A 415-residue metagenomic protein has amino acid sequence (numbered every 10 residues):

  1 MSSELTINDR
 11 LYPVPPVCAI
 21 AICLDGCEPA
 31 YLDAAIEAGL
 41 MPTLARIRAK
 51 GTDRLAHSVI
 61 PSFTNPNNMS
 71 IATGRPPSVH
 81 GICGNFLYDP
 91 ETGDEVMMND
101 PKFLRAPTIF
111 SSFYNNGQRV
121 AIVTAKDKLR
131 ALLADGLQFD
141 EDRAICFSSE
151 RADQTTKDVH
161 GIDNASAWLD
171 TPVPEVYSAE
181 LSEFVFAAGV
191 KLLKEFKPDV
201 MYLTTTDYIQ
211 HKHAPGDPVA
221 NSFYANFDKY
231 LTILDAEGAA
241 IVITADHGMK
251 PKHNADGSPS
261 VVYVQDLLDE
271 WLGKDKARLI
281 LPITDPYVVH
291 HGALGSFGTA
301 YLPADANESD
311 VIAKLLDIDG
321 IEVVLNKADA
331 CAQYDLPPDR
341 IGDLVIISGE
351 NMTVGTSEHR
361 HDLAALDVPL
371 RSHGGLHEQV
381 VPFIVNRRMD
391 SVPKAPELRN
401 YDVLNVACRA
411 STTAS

Functional and structural regions predicted by a protein language model:
M1-T52: Active-site-proximal N-terminal segment of extracellular/periplasmic enzymes that hydrolyze or transfer
P15-V17, L24, S62, L87-K102 (+6 more regions): Secreted, luminal/periplasmic, and some membrane-associated catalytic domains that remodel anionic oxygen-ester
P16-L32, I47, I71, F113 (+9 more regions): Beta-strand elements within well-structured catalytic alpha/beta cores of enzymes that handle phosphate/sulfate esters
G26-A30, A49-L55, F63-M69, N85-M98 (+1 more regions): Glycine-/proline-rich flexible loop or hinge segments
A30-Y31, T64, H80, K128-A134 (+5 more regions): Short catalytic/ligand-binding loop motif for oxyanion handling, primarily in non-cytosolic enzymes, centered on
D33-P77, A121: Short, structured active-site-proximal loop/turn typified by the sulfatase FGly-forming signature C/S-X-P-X-R
G74-A214, H290, S296, L302 (+3 more regions): His/Asp/Glu-rich, glycine-adjacent segments that coordinate divalent cations and/or stabilize oxyanion chemistry on
S348-R409: Low-complexity, glycine/alanine/valine/leucine- and proline-rich hydrophobic stretches
